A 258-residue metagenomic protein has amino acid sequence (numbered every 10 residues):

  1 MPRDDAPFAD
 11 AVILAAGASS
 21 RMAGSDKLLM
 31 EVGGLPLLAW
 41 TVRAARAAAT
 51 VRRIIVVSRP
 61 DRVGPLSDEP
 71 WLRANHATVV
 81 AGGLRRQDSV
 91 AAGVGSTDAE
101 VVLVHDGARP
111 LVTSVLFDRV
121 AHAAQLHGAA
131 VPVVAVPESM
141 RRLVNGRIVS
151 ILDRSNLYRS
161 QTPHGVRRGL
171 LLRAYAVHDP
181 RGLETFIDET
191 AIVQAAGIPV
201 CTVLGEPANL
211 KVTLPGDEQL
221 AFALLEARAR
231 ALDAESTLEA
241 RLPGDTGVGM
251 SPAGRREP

Functional and structural regions predicted by a protein language model:
M1-V12, D188-T190, P207-N209, D217-P258: SAM-dependent methyltransferases
P2-D61: N-terminal glycine-rich phosphate-binding loop and ensuing alpha1 helix
I13, L38, G93, H105-D106 (+3 more regions): Residue-level signal for inorganic ion chemistry
D61-S67: Short, charged/polar "capping" segments at the starts of alpha-helices and the immediately preceding loops
L66, L111-V203, L238-P258: Conserved core of the sugar-phosphate nucleotidyltransferase
W71-L84: Conserved donor nucleotide-binding strand/loop of the catalytic core
L84-V94: Glycine-rich, basic loop-to-helix element that forms the pyrophosphate-binding segment of sugar-nucleotide handling
V101-L103: Short aromatic/hydrophobic "clamp" motif used to bind/position activated sugar donors
